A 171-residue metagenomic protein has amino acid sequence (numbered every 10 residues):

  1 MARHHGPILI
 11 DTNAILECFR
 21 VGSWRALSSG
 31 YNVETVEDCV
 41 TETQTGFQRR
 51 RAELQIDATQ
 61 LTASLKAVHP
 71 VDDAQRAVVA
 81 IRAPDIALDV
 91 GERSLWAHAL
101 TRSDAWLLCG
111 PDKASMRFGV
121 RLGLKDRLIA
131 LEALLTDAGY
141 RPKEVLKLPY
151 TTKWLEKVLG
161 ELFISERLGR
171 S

Functional and structural regions predicted by a protein language model:
M1-D104, K113-S171: Active-site-proximal, substrate-binding regions of enzyme catalytic domains and RNA-binding/basic surfaces
L108-C109: Conserved SAM-binding loop
